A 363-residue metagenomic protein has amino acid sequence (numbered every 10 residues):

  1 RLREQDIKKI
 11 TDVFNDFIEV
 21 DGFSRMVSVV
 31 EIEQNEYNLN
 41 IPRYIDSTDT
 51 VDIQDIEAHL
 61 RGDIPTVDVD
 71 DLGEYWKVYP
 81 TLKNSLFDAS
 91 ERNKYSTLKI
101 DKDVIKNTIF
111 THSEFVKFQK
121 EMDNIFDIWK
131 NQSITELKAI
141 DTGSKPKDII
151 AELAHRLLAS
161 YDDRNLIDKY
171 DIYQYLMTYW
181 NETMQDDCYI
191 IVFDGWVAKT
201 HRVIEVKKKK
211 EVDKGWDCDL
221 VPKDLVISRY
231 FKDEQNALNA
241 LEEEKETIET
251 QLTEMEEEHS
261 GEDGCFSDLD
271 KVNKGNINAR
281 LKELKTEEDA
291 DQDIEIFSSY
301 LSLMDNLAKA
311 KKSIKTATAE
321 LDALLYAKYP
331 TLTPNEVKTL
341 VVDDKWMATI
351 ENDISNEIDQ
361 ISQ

Functional and structural regions predicted by a protein language model:
R1-K214, E257-Q363: A conserved structural/catalytic subdomain of Rossmann-like adenosyl-cofactor enzymes
K199-T200, I204, K208, V212-K214 (+5 more regions): Alpha-solenoid helical-repeat scaffolds
D219, V226-R229, D233, A240 (+6 more regions): Residue preference for a single heptad-register face of alpha-helical coiled-coils
E243-E246, T250, E254, A323: Extended, non-membrane alpha-helical segments enriched in charged/polar residues
